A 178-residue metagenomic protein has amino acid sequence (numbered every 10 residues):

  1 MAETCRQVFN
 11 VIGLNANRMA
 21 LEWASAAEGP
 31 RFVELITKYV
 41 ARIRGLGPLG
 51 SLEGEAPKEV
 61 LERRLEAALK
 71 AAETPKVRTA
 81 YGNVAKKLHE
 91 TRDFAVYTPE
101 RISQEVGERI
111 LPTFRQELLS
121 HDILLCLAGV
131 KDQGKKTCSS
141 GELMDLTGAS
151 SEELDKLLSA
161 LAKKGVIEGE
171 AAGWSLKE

Functional and structural regions predicted by a protein language model:
M1-E22, A26-F32: Cofactor-cradling patches in redox/metallo enzymes
R31-R42: Short, surface-exposed amphipathic charged segments that create phosphate/polyanion-binding patches used for binding
R44-L118: Long, low-complexity, charged/polar intrinsically disordered regions in eukaryotic proteins
P112-A149: Short amphipathic alpha-helical interface segments
K136-T137, D155, G173: Residue at a beta-strand N-cap/secondary-structure junction
G148-A162: Short amphipathic alpha-helical interaction segments
A162-G173: A short, conserved structural fragment
